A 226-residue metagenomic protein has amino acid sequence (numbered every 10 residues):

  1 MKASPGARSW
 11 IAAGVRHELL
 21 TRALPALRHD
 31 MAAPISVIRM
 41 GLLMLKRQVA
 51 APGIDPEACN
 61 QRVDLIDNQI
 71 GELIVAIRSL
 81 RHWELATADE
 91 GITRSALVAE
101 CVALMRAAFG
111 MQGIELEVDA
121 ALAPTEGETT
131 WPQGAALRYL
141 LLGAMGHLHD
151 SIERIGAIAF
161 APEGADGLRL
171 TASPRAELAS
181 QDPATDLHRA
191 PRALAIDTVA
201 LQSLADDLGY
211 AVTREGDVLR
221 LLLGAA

Functional and structural regions predicted by a protein language model:
K2-A3, S9-A12, R16-A23, M31 (+3 more regions): Histidine phosphotransfer helical core of two-component systems
T21-M44, Q48, T130-E163, L194-L208: Conserved ATP-binding N-box helix of the HATPase_c
G41, A58-E117: Conserved DHp (HisKA) dimerization/phosphotransfer helix of two-component histidine kinases, i.e., the long coiled-coil
M105, F109-Q112, M145-L178: An N-terminal amphipathic alpha-helical segment
E115-E128: Conserved catalytic submotifs in the C-terminal HATPase_c
E163-Q202, G224: Glycine-rich/acidic phosphate-handling loop/turn and adjacent ATP-lid/helix of nucleotide-binding kinase/ATPase domains
D206-R220: Glycine-rich ATP-binding loops of the HATPase_c
